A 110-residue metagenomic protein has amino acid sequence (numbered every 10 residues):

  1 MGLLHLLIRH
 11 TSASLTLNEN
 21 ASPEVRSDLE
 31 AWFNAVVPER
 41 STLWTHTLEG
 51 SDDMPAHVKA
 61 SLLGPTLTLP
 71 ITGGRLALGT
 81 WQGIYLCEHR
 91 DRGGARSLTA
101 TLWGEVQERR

Functional and structural regions predicted by a protein language model:
M1-R110: Active-site histidine-anchored catalytic micro-motif
